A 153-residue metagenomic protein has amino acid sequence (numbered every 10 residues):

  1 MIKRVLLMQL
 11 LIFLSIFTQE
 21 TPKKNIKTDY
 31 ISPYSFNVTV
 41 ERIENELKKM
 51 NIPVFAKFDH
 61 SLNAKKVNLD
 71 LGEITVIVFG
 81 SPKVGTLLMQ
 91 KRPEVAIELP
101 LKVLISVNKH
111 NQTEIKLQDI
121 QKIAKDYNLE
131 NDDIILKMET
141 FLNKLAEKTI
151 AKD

Functional and structural regions predicted by a protein language model:
M1-R4: Positively charged n-region of N-terminal signal peptides that target proteins for export
L10-T18: Hydrophobic h-region of N-terminal signal peptides that target proteins for export in Gram-negative bacteria
Q19-I52: Terminal, regulation- and interaction-focused segments at domain boundaries
P33-V38, F55, L129-L136: Soluble non-cytosolic domains of exported or imported proteins
T39, I43, H60, M138-F141: Stable alpha-helical elements in mature extracytoplasmic
K48, K57-L104: Compact, glycine-rich, soluble single-domain proteins
V103-N128: Beta-strand/loop substructures that line and gate deep hydrophobic ligand-binding cavities in soluble
Q121-D153: C-terminal partner/receptor-binding element of secreted or periplasmic proteins
